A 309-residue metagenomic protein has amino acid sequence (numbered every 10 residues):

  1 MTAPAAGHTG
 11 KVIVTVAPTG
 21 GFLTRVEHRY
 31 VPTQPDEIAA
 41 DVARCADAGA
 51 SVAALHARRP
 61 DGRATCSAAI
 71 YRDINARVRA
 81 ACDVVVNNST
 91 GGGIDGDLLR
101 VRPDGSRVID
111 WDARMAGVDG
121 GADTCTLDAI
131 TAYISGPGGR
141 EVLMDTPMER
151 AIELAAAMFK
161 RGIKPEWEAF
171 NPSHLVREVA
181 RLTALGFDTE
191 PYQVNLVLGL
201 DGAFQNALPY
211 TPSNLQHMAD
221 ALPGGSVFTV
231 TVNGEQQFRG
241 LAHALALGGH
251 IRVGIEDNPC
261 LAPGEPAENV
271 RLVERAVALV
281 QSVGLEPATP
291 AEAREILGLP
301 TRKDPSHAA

Functional and structural regions predicted by a protein language model:
P4-Y30, G92-G93, D128-Y133, P137-G138: N-terminal small/glycine-rich loop or linker at the start of catalytic domains across soluble metabolic enzymes
V16, A39, D47-A64, V85-N87: Histidine-centered catalytic micro-motifs
V16, R63-G91, A151-K160, L215-G225 (+1 more regions): Alpha-helix-loop-beta-strand connector modules within alpha/beta enzyme cores
G20-A39, G91-I109, R140-D145, N206 (+1 more regions): Active-site mouth loops of central-metabolism enzymes
V26, S51-D73, V197-G202, N258-P263: Glycine-rich, proline-tolerant flexible connector loops at the mouths of alpha/beta enzymes
I38, C45, H56, C125 (+4 more regions): Conserved, mostly hydrophobic/aromatic
T124-G254, P266-A267: Catalytic alpha/beta core domains of metabolic enzymes, predominantly
A278-A309: Mid-to-C-terminal alpha-helical segments outside catalytic/metal-binding sites
